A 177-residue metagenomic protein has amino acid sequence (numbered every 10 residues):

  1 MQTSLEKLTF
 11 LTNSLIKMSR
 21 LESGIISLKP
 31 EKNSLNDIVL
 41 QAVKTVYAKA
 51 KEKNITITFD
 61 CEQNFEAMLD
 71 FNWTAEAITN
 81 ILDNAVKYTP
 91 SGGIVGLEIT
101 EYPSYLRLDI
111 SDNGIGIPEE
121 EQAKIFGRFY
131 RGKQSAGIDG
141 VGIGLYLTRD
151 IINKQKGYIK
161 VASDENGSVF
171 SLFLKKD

Functional and structural regions predicted by a protein language model:
T3-L8: Short alpha-helical segment of the dimerization/phosphotransfer core of two-component systems
K29-S34, K51, T56-E66: Conserved catalytic submotifs in the C-terminal HATPase_c
L40-E52: Short alpha-helical segment within the cytosolic histidine kinase core of two-component systems
A85-V86: Short helix-loop "hinge" at the ATP-lid/N-box region of the Bergerat-fold HATPase_c
D112: Acidic ATP/Mg2+-coordinating residue in the GHKL
I117-F129: Short conserved segment of the HATPase_c
K156-V161: Conserved glycine-rich
